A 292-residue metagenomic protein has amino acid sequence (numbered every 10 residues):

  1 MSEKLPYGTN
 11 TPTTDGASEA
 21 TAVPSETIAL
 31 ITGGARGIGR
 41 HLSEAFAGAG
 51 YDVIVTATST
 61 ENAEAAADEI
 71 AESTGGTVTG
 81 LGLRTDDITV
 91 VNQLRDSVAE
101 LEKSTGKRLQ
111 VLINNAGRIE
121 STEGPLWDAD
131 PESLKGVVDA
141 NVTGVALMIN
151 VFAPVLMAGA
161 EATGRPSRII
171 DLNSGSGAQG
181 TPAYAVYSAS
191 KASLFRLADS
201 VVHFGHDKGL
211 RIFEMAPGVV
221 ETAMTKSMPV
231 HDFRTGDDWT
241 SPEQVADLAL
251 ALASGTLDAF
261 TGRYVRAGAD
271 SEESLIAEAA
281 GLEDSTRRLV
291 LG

Functional and structural regions predicted by a protein language model:
E3-T14, E214, V230-G292: C-terminal helical subdomain
T32, K107-G117, N141, D171 (+1 more regions): Rossmann-fold scaffold of SDR-type NAD(P)-dependent oxidoreductases
A35-R36, S59: Conserved glycine-rich cofactor-binding loop
Y51-A66: Conserved glycine-rich Rossmann-like NAD(P)H-binding loop of the short-chain dehydrogenase/reductase
S73-T89: Rossmann-fold cofactor-recognition segment
A99-K103, A140-G164, V202-H203: Amphipathic alpha-helical dimer-interface segment in Rossmann-like NAD(P)H-dependent oxidoreductases
R118-I119, P131, A160-D207, V219: Catalytic loop of short-chain dehydrogenase/reductase
W127-L147, I170, L194: Catalytic Tyr-X3-Lys loop
